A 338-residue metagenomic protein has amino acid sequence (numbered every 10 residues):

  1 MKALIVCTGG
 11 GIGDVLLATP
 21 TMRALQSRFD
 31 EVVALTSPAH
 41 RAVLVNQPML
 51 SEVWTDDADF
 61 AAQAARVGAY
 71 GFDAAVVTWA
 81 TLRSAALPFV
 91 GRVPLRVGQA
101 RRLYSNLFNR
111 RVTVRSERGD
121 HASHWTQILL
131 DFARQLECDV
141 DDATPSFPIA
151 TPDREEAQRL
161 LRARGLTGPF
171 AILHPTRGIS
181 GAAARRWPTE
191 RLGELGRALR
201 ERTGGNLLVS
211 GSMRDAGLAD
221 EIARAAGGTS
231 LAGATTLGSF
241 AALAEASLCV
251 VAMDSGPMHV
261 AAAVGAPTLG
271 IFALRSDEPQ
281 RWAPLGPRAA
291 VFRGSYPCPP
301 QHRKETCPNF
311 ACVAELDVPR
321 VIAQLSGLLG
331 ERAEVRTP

Functional and structural regions predicted by a protein language model:
M1-P338: Catalytic machinery of carbohydrate-active enzymes, primarily nucleotide-sugar-dependent glycosyltransferases
